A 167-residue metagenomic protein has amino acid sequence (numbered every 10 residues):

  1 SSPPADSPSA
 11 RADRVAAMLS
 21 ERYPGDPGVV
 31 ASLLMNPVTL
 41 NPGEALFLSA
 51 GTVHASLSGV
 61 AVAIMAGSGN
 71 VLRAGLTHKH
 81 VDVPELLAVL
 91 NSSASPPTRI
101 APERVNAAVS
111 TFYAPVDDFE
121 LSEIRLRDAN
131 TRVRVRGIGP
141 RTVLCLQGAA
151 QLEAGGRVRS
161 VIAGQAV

Functional and structural regions predicted by a protein language model:
S1-D6, P42, A50, I64-A66 (+1 more regions): Non-heme Fe(II) oxygenase catalytic core, chiefly the N-lobe of the double-stranded beta-helix
S1-S7, F119-L121, A163: N-terminal non-catalytic cap/leader segment that marks the start of a structured domain
P3-P42, L46-F47: Alpha/beta-hydrolase fold catalytic core
P8-S9, D13-A17, E21-P27, L57-V60 (+2 more regions): Glycine- and acidic-residue-biased ligand/ion/polar-headgroup-sensing regions
M35-F47, T52-S56, V62, I124 (+1 more regions): Short acidic-glycine-tyrosine-enriched beta hairpin
G51-A66, F112-D118: A glycine-rich, aromatic-flanked flexible loop/lid motif
V60-T111: C-terminal, non-catalytic macromolecule-binding modules
V105-S110, D117-I138: Conserved short histidine dyad/triad with adjacent acidic residue
